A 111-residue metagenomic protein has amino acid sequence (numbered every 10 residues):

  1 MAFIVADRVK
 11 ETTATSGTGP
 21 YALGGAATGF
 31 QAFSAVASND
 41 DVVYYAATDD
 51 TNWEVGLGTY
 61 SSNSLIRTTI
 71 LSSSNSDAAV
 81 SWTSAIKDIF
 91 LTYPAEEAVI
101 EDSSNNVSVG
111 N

Functional and structural regions predicted by a protein language model:
M1-F30, L71-N111: Glycine-rich, low-complexity segments
G25, S34-A37, D49, S64 (+1 more regions): Generic alpha-helical secondary structure signal
S34-L57: Ser/Thr/Gly-rich low-complexity blocks that favor extended beta-strand/coil architectures
S62-L71: Short, solvent-exposed secondary-structure boundary/capping segments
